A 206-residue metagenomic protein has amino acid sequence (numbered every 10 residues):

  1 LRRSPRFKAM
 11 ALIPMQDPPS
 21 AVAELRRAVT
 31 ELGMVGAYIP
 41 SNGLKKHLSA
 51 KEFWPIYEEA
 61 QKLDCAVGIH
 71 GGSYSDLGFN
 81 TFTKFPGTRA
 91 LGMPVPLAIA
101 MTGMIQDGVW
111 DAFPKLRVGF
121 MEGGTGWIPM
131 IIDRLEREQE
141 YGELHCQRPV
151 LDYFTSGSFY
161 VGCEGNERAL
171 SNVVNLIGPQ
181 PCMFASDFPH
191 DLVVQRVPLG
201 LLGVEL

Functional and structural regions predicted by a protein language model:
L1: Catalytic pocket of metal/acid-base enzymes, prominently hydrolases
S4-K8, P19, L25-M183: Catalytic pocket-lining loop regions of alpha/beta-barrel enzymes, especially the amidohydrolase/enolase/GH5 lineages
A11-I13: Catalytic donor nucleotide-activated moiety binding site of glycosyltransferases and closely related
M15, G43-L44, P189-H190: Short histidine/acidic/glycine/proline-rich micro-motifs that form metal- and phosphate-coordinating active-site loops
Q180-L206: His/Asp/Glu-enriched, well-ordered alpha-helical/loop segment that forms or immediately abuts the divalent-metal
